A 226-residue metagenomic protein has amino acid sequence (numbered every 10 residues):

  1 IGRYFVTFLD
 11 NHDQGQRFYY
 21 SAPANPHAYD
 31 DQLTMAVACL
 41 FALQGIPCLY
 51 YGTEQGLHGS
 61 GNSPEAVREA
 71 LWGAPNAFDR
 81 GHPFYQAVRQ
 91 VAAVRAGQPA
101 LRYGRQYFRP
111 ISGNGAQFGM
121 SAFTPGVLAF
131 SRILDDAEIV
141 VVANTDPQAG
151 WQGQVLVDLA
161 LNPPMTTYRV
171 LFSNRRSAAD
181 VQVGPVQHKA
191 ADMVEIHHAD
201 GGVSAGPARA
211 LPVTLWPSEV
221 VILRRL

Functional and structural regions predicted by a protein language model:
G2, V37-I46: Active-site region of glycoside hydrolase catalytic domains
G2-P26: Active-site clefts of carbohydrate-active enzymes
T7-D10, A38-F41, R89, A93: Generic alpha-helical structural context detector
A28-D30, Q44, L49, T53-L226: Carbohydrate-interacting/catalytic domains
L33-T34: Conserved interdomain hinge at the start of the Helicase C-terminal
